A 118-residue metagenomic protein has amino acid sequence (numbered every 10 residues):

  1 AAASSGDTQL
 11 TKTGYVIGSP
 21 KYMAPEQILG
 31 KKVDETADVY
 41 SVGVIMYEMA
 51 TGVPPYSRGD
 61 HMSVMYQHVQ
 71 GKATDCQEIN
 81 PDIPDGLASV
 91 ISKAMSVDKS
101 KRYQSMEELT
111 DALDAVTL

Functional and structural regions predicted by a protein language model:
A1-P25, L29-K32: Activation segment of protein kinases
K21-L118: C-terminal lobe helix-coil module of Hanks-type protein kinase domains
